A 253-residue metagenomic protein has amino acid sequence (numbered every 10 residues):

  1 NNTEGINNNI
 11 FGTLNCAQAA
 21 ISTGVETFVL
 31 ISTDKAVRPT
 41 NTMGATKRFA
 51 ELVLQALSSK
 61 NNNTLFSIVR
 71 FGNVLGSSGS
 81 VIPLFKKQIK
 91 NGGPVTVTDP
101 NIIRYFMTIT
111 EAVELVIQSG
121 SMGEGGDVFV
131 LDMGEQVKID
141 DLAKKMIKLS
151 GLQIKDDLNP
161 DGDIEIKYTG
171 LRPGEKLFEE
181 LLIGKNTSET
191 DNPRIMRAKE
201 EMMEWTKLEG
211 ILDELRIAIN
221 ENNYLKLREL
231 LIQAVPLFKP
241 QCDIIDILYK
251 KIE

Functional and structural regions predicted by a protein language model:
N2-E51, A56: Conserved Rossmann-fold NAD(P)-dependent oxidoreductase catalytic core, especially the SDR/UDP-sugar
S22, L52, A56-N73, S78-E253: Strand-loop microenvironment adjacent to phosphate/nucleotide-handling motifs in alpha/beta enzyme folds
